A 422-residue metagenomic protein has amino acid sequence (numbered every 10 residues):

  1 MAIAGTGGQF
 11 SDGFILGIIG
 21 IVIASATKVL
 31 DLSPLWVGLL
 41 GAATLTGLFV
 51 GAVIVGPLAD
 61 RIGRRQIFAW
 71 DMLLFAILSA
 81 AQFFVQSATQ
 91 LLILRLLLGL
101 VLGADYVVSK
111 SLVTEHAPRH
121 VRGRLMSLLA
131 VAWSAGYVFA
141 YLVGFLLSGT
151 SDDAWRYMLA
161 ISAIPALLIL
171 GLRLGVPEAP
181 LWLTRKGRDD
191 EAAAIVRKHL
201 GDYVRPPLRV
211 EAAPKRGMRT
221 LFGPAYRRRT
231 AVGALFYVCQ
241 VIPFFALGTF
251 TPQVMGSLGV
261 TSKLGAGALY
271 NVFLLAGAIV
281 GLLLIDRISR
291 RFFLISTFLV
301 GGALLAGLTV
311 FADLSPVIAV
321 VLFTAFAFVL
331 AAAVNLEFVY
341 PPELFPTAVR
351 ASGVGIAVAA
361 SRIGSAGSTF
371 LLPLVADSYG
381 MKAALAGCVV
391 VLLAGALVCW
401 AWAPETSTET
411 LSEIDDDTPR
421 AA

Functional and structural regions predicted by a protein language model:
M1-A422: Transmembrane-helix signature of 12-pass secondary carriers
